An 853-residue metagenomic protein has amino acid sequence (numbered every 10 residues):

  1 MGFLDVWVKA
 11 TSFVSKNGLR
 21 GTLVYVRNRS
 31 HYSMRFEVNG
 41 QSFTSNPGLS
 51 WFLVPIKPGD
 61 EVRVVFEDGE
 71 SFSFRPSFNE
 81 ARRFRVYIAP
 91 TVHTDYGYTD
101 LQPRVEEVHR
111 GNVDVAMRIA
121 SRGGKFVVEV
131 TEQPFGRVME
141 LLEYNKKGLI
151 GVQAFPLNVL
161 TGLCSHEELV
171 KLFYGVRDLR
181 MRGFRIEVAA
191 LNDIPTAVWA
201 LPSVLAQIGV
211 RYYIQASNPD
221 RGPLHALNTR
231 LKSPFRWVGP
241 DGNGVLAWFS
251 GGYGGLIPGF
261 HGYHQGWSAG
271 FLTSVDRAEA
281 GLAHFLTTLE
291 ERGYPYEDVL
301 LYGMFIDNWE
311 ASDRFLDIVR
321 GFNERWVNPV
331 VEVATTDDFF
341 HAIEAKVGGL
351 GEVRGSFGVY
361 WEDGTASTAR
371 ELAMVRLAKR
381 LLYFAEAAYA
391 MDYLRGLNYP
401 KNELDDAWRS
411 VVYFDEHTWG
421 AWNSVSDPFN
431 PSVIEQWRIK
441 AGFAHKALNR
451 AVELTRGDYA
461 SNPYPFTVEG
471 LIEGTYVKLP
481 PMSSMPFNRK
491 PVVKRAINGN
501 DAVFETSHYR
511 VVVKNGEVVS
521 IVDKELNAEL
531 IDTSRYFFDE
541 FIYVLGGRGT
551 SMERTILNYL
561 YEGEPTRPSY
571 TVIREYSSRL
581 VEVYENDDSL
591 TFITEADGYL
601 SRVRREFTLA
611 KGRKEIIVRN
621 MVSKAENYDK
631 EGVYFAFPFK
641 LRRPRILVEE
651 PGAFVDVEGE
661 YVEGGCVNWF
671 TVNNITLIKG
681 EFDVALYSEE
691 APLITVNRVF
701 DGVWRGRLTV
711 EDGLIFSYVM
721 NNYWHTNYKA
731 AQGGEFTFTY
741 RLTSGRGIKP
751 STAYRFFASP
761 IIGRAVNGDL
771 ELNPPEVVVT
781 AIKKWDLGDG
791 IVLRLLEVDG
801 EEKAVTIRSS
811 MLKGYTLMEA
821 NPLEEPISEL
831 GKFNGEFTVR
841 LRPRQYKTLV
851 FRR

Functional and structural regions predicted by a protein language model:
M1-Y96, R853: Mature N-terminal, pre-catalytic/accessory segment of carbohydrate-active enzymes
S15-N17, L201-A206, A216-N218, L231-S233 (+4 more regions): C-terminal (or distal) subdomains of carbohydrate-active enzymes
S71-H109, V115-I119, K125-V127, P156 (+1 more regions): An acidic-aromatic substrate-binding cleft motif
R82, Y87, L382-P480: Histidine-centered catalytic/metal-binding microenvironments
R82-T91, E106-S121, F135-E187, T196-Q207 (+3 more regions): Catalytic alpha-helical scaffold of carbohydrate-active enzymes acting on polysaccharides/glycoconjugates
T91, V176, T335, V411 (+1 more regions): Conserved, mostly hydrophobic/aromatic
E129-E132, S217-P219, P223-S233, A283-A366 (+3 more regions): C-terminal domain-boundary segment and adjacent tail
L160-R180, Y253-E290: Alpha-helical scaffold elements lining the catalytic groove of polysaccharide deacetylases
